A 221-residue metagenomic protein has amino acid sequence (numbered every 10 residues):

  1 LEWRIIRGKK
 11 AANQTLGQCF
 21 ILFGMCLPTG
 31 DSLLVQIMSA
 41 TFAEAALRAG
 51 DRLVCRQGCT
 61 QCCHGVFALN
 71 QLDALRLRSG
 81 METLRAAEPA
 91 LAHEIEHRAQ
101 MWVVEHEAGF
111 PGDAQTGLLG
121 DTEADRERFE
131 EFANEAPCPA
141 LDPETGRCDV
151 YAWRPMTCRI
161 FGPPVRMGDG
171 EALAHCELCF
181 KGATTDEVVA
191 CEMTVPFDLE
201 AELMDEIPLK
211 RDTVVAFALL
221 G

Functional and structural regions predicted by a protein language model:
K9-K10: Polybasic, lysine-rich low-complexity intrinsically disordered segments
F20-G221: Short loop/turn segments that flank or connect secondary-structure elements
